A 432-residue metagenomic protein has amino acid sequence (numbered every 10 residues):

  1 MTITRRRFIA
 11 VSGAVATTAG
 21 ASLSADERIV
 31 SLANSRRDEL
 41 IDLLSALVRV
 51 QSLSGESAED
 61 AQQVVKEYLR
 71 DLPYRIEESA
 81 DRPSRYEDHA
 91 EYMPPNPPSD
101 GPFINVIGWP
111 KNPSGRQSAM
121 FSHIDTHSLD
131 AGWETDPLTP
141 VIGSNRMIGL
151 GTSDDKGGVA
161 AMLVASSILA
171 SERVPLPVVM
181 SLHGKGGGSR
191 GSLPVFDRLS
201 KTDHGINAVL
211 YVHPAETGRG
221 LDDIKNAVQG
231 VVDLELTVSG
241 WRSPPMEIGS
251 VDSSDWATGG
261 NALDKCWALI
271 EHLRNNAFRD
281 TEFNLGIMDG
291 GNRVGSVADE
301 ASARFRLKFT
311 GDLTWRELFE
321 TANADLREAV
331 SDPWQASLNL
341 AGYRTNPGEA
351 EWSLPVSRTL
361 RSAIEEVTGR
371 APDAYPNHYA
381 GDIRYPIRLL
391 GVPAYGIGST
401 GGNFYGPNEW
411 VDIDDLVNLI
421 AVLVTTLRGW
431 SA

Functional and structural regions predicted by a protein language model:
M1-I3: Secretory targeting signals
R7-L23: N-terminal export signals
L23-M147, S171-V174: Acidic/His- and Gly-rich active-site-bordering loop/insert found across diverse amide/peptide-bond hydrolases
L23-R28, L32-S35, S99-D100, S128 (+3 more regions): Metal-dependent amide/peptide-bond hydrolase catalytic core, centered on the "pita-bread" metallohydrolase fold
D60-A61, A161, G381: Conserved alpha-helical elements of sugar-nucleotide-dependent glycosyltransferases
F121-H123, M180-S181, L210-H213, T237 (+1 more regions): Short beta-strand segments
G143-D154, A371-Y375, G406-P407: Short pre-catalytic strand/loop immediately N-terminal to key active-site residues, enriched for Gly-Thr
R146-D233, S431-A432: Acidic/histidine-rich catalytic neighborhood of metal-dependent amide-processing enzymes
